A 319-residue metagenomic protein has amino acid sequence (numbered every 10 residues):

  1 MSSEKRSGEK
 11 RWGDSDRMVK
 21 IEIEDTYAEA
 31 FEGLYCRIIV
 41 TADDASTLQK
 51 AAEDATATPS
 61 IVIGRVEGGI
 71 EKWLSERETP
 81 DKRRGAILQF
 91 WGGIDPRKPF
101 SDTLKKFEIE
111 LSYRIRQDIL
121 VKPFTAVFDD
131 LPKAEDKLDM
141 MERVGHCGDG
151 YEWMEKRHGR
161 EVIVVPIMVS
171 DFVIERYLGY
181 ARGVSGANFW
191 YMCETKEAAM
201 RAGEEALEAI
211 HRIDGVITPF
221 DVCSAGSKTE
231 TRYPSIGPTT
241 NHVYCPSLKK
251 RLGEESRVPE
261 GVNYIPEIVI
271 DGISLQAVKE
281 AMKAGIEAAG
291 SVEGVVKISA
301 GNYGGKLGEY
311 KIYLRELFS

Functional and structural regions predicted by a protein language model:
E4-R11, S15-R77, L88, F100 (+7 more regions): Conserved mixed alpha/beta catalytic, RNA-binding, or beta-rich assembly cores of soluble enzyme, regulatory
